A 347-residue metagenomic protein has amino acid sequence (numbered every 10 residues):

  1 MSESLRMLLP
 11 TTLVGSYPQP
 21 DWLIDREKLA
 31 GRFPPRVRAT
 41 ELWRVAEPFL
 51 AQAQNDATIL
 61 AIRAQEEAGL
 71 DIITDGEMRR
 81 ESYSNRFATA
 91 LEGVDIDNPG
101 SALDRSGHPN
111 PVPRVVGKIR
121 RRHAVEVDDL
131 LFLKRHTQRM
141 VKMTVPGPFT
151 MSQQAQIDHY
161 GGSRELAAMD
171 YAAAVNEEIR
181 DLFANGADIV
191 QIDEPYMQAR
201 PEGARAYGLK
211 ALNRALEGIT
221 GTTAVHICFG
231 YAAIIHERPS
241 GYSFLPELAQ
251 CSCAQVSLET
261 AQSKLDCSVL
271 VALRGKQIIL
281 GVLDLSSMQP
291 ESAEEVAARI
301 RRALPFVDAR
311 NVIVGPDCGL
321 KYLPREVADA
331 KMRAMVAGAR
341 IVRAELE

Functional and structural regions predicted by a protein language model:
M1-E347: Domain-level signal for soluble alpha/beta catalytic cores
